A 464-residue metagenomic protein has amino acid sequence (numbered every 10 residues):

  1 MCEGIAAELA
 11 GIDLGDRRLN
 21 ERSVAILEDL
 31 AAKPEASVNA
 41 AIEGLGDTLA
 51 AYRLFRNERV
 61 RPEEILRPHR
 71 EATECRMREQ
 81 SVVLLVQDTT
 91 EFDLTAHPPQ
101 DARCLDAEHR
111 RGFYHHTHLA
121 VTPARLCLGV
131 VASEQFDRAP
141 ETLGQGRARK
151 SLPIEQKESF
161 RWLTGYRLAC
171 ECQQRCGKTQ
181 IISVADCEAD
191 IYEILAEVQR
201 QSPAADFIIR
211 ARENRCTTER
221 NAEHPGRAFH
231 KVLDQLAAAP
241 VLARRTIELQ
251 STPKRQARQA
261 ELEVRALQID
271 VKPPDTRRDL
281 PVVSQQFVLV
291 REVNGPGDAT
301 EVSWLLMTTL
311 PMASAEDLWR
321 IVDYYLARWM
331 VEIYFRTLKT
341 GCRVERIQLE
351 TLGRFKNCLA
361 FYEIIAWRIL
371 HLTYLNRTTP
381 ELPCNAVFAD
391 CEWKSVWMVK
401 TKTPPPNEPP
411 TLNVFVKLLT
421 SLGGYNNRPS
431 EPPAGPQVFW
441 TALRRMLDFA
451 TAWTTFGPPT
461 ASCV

Functional and structural regions predicted by a protein language model:
M1-Q100, E108-Y114, A120-V464: Single, function-defining residue in the core of a domain
